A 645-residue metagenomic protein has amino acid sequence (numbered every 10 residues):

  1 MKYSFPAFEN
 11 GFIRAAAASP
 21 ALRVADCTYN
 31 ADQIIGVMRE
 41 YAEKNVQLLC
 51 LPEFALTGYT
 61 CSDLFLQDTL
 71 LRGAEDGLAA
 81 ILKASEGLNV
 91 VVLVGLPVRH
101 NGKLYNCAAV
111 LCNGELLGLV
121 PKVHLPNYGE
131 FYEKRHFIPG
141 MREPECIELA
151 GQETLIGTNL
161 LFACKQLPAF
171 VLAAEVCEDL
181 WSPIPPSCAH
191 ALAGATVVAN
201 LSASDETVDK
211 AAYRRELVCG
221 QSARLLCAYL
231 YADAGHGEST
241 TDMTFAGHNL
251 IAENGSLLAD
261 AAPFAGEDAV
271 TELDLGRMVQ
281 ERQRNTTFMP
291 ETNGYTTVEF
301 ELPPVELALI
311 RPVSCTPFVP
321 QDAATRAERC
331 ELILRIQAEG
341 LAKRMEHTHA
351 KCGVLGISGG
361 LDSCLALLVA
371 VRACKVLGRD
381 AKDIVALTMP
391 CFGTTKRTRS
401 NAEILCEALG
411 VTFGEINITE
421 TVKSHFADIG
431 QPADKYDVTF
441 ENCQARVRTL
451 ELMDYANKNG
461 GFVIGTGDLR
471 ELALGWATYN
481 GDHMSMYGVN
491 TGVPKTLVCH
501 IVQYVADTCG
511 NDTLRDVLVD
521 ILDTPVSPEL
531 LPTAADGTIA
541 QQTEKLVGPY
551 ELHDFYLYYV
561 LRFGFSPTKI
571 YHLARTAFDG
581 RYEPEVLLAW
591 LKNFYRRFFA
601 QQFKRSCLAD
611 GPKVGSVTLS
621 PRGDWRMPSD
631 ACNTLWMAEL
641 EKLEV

Functional and structural regions predicted by a protein language model:
M1-V354, R372-A381, F413: Enzyme catalytic cores with a strong preference for nitrogen-chemistry domains
I13, N30, F170, C227 (+5 more regions): ATP/NTP-dependent adenylation/nucleotidyl-transfer catalytic domains that generate, transfer, or process NMP-activated
